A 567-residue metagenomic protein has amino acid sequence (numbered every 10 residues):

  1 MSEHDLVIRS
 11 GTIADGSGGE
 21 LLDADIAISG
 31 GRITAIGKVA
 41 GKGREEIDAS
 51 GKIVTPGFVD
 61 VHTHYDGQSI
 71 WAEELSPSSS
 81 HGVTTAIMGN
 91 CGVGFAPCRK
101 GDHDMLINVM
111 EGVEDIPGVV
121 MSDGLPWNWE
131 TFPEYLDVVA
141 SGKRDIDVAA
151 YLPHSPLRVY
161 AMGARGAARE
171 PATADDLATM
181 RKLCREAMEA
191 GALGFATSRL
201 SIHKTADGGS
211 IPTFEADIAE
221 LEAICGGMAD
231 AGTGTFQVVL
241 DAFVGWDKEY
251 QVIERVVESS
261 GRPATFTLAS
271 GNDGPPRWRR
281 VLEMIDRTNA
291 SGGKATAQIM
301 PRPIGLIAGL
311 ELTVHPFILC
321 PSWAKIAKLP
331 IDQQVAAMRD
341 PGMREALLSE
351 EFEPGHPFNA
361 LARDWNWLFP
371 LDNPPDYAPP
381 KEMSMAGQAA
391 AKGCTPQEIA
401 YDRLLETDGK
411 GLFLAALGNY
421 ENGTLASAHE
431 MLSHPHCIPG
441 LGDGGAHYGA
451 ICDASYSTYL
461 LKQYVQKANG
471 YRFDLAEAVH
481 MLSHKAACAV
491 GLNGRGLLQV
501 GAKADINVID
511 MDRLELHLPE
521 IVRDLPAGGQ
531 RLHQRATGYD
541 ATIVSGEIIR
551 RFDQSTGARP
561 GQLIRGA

Functional and structural regions predicted by a protein language model:
S2-V7, I13-G57, P519: Histidine-rich, glycine-flanked metal-binding segment
H4-I8, V39-G89: Replace "His-x-His-based motif
G11, G31, G51, H62 (+11 more regions): Divalent metal-coordination and catalytic microenvironments
A14-D25, L412-N422, A428, D474-V479 (+1 more regions): Acidic, glycine-enriched loop/beta-strand segments at the rims of small-molecule binding/catalytic pockets
F58, V83, A192-L193, T233 (+1 more regions): A structural motif
W71-G194: Divalent-metal coordination cores built from histidine and acidic residues
Y135-V139, D145, Y151-A161, A168-A174 (+3 more regions): Active-site neighborhoods of metal-dependent hydrolases
A426, E430-C437, G442, Y456 (+1 more regions): C-terminal cap of metal-dependent C-N hydrolases
